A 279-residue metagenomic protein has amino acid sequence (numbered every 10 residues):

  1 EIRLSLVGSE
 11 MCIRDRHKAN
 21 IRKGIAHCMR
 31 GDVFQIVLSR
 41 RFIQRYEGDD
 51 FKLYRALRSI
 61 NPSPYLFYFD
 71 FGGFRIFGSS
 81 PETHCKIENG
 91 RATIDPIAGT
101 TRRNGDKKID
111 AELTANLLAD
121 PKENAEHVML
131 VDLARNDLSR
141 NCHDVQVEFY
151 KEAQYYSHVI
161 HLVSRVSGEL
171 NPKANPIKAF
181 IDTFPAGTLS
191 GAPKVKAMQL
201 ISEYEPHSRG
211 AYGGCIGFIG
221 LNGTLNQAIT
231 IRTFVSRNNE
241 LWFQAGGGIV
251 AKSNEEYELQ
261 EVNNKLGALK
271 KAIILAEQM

Functional and structural regions predicted by a protein language model:
R3, S9-E10, R14-M279: Extended alpha-helical targeting/anchoring segments, especially N-terminal organellar/secretory targeting helices
